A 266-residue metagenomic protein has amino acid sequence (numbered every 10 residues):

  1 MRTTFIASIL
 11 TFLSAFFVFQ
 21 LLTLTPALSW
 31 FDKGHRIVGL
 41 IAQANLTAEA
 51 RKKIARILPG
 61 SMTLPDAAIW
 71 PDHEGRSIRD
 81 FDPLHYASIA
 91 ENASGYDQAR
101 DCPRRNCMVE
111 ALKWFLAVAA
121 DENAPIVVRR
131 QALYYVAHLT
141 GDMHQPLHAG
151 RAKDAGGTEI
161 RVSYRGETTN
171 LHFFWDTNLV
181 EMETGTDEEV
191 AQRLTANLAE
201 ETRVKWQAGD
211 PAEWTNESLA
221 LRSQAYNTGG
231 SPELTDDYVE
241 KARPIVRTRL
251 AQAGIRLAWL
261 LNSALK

Functional and structural regions predicted by a protein language model:
M1-S14: Bacterial N-terminal signal peptides that target proteins for export
A27-L139, P146-K266: N-terminal, motif-rich segments that launch catalysis or mediate targeting to/interaction with membranes, typified by
